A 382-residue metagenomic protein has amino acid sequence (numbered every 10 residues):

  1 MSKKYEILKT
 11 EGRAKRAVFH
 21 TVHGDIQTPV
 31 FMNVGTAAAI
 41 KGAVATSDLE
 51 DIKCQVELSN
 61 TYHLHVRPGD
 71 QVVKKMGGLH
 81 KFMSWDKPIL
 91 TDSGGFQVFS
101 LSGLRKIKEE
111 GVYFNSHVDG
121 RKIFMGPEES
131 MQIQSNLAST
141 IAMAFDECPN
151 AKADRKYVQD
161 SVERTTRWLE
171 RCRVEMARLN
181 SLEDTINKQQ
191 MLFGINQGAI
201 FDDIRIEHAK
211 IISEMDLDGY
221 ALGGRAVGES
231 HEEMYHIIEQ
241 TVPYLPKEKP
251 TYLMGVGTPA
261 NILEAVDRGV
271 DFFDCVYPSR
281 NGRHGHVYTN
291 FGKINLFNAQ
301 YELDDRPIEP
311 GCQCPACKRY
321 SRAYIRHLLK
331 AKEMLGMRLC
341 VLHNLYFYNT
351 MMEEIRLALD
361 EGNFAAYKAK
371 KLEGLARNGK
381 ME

Functional and structural regions predicted by a protein language model:
M1-T185, A299-E302: Non-catalytic, usually N-terminal nucleic-acid engagement modules in DNA/RNA processing proteins
M1-V18, I26-G35, G42-A43, D146-K152 (+1 more regions): C-terminal extensions of enzymes
G24, E57, D92, Q134 (+5 more regions): Conserved, mostly hydrophobic/aromatic
E129, I133, D160, R164-R171 (+5 more regions): A non-catalytic, amphipathic alpha-helix used as a structural packing/dimerization or gating element in enzyme scaffolds
S139, E170, V174-A177, P243-P246 (+4 more regions): Generic secondary-structure signature for well-ordered alpha-helical cores
N150-R155, Q159, G219-R225, M334-M337: Glycine- and acidic
E163-T166, E175, L179, N187-I308: Glycine-rich phosphate/ribose-binding loops and adjacent secondary-structure elements that form binding surfaces
E175-T185, K249, I355-Y367: Surface-exposed helix-capping loop/turn segments at secondary-structure junctions
